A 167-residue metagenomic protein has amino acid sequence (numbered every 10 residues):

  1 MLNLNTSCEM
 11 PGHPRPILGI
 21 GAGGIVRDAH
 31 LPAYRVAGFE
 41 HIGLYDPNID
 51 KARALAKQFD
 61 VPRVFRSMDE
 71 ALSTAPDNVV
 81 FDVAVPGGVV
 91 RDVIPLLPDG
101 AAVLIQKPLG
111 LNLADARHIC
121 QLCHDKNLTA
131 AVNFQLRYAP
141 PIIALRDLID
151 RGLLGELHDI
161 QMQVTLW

Functional and structural regions predicted by a protein language model:
M1-F59: N-terminal Rossmann-like dinucleotide-binding module
I20-G21, Y45, A84, N133 (+1 more regions): Short hydrophobic segments within beta-strands
Y34, A56, L96-L97, C123: A generic structural signal for well-ordered alpha-helical segments
H41-I42, V103, A130: Hydrophobic/aromatic residues located in beta-strands of well-ordered beta-sheets within soluble catalytic
I42, P62, V79, H158: Conserved acidic residues
F59, D99, D125-L128: Helix C-cap/helix->beta junction micro-motif
R63-Q121: Beta-loop-alpha module in the N-terminal Rossmann-like domain of NAD(P)-dependent dehydrogenases, especially those
G110-W167: A contiguous active-site-proximal alpha/beta segment in oxidoreductase catalytic domains
